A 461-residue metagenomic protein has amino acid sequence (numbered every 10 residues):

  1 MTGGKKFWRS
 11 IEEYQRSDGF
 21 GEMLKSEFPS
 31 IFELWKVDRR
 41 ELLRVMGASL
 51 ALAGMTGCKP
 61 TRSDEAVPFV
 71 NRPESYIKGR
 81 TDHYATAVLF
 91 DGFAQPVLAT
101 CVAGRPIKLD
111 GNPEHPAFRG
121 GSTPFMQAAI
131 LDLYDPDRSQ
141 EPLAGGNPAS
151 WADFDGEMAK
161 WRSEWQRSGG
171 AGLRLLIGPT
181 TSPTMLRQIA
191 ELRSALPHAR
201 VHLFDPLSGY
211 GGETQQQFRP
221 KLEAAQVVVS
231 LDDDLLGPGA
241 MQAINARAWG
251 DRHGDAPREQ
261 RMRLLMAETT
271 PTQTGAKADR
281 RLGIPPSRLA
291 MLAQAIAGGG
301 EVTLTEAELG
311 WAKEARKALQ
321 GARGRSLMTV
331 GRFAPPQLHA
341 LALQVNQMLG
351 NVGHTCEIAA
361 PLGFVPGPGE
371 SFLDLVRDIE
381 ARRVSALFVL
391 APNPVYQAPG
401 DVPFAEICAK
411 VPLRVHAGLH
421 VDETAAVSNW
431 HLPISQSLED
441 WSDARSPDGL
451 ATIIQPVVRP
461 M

Functional and structural regions predicted by a protein language model:
M1-V302, A307, K313: N-terminal export/assembly segments and adjacent metallocofactor-ligating motifs of anaerobic energy-metabolism
L192-R193, P197-H198, F204-M461: Non-catalytic alpha/beta scaffold blocks inside enzyme catalytic domains
